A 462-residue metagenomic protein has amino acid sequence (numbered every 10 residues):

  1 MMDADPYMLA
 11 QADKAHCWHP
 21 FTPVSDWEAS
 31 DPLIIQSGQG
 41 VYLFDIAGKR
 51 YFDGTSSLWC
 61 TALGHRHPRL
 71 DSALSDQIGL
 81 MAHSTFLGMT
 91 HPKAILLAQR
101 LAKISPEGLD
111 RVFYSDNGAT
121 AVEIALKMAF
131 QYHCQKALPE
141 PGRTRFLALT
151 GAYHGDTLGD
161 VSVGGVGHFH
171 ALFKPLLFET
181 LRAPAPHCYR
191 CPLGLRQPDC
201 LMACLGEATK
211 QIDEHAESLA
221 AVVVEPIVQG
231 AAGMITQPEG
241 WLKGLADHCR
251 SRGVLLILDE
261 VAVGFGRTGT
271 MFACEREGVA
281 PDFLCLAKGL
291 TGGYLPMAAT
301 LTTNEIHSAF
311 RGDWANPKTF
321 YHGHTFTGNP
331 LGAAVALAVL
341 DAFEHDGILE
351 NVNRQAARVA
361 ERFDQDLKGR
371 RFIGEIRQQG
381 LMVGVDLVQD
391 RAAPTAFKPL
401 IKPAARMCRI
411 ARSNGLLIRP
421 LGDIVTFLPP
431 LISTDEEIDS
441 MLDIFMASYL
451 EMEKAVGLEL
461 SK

Functional and structural regions predicted by a protein language model:
M1-K462: Conserved N-terminal phosphate-binding loop of PLP-dependent enzymes in the Aspartate aminotransferase
